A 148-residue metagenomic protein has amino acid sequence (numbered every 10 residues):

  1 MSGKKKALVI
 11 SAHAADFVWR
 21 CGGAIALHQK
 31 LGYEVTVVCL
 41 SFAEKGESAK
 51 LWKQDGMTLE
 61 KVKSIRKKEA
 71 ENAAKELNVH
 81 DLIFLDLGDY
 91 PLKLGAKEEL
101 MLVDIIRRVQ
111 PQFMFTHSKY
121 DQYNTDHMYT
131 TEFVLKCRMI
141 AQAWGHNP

Functional and structural regions predicted by a protein language model:
M1-K5, A143-P148: C-terminal accessory domains and tails appended to enzymatic cores
M1-V109: Active-site rim/loop-helix segments in enzyme catalytic domains that contact anionic ligands
L102-H146: Active-site adenylate/phosphate-handling loop in enzymes that bind or generate adenylated species
